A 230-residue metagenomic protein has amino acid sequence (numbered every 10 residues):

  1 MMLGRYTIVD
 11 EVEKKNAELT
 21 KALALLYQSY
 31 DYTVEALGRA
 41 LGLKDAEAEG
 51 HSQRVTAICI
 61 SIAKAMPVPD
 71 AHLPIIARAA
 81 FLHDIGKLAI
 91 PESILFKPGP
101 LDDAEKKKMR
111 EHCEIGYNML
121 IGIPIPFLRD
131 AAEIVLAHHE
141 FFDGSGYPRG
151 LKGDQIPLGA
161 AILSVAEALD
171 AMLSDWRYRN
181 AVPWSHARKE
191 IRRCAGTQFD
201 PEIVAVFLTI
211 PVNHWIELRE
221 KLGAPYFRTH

Functional and structural regions predicted by a protein language model:
M1-L3: Interfacial "cap-and-anchor" motif at the non-cytosolic start of specific transmembrane alpha-helices
R5-I8, V12-L19, L23-L26, T33: Heptad-repeat alpha-helical coiled-coil signal-transmission segments
A24, D31, E35-G38, G42-H230: Metal-dependent catalytic cores of enzymes that make or break cyclic nucleotides and related phosphoester linkages
